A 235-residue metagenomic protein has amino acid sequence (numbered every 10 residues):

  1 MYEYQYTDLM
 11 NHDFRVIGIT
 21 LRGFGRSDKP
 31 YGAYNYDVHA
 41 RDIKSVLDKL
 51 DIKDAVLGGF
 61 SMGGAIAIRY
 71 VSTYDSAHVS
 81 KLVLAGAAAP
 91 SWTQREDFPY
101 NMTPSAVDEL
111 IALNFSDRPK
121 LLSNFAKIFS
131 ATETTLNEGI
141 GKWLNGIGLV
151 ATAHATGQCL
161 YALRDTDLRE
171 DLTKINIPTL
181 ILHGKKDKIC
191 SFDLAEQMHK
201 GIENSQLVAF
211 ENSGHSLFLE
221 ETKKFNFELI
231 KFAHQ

Functional and structural regions predicted by a protein language model:
M1-G32, I189: Conserved HGGG/HGGXW glycine-rich cap/lid loop of the alpha/beta-hydrolase fold
V38-A55: Conserved acidic catalytic loop of the alpha/beta-hydrolase fold
G59, G63, A67: Gly/Ala-rich beta-loop-alpha elbow adjacent to hydrolase catalytic centers
I68-T73, A77-S116: Flexible "cap/lid" loop of the alpha/beta hydrolase fold
T93, D97-N101, A112-T173: Conserved alpha/beta-hydrolase catalytic His-Asp/Glu region
I175, I181-H183, D187: Short beta-strand/loop motif that positions the catalytic acidic residue of the alpha/beta-hydrolase fold
K188-L194: Conserved alpha/beta-hydrolase "acid-adjacent" motif
S205-Q235: Catalytic active-site module of serine/aspartate enzymes centered on a nucleophile-bearing elbow/loop
